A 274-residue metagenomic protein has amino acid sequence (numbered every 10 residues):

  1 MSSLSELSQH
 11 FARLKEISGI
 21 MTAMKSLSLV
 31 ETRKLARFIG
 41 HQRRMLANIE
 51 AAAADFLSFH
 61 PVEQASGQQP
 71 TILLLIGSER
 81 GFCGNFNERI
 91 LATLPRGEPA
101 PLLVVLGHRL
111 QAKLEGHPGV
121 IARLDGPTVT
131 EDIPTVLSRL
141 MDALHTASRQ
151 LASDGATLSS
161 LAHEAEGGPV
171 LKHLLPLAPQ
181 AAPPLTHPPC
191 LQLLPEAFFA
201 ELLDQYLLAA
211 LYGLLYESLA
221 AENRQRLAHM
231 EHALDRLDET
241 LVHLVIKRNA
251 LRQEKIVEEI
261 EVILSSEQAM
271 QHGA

Functional and structural regions predicted by a protein language model:
M1-A274: C-terminal beta-strand-loop-alpha-helix "lid" module of Rossmann-like NAD(P)-dependent dehydrogenases
